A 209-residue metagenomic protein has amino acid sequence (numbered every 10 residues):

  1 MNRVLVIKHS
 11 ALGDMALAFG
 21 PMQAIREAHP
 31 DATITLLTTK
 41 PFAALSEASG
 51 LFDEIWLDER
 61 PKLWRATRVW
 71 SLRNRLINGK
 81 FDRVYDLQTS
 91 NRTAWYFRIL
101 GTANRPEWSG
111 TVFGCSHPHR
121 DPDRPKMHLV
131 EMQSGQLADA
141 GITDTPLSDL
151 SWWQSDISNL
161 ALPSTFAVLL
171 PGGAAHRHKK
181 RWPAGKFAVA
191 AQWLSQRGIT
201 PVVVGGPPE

Functional and structural regions predicted by a protein language model:
M1-E209: Catalytic machinery of carbohydrate-active enzymes, primarily nucleotide-sugar-dependent glycosyltransferases
